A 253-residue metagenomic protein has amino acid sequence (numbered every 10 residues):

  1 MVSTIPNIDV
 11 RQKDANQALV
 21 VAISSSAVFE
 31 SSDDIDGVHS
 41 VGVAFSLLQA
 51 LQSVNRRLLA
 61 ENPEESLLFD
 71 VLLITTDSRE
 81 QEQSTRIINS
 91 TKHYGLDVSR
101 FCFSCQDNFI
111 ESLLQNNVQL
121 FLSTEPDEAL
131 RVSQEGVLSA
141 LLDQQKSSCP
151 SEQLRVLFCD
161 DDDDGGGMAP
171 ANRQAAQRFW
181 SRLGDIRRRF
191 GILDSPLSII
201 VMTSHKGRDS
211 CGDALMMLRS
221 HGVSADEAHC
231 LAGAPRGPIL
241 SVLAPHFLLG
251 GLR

Functional and structural regions predicted by a protein language model:
M1-R253: HAD-like aspartate-dependent phosphatase fold
